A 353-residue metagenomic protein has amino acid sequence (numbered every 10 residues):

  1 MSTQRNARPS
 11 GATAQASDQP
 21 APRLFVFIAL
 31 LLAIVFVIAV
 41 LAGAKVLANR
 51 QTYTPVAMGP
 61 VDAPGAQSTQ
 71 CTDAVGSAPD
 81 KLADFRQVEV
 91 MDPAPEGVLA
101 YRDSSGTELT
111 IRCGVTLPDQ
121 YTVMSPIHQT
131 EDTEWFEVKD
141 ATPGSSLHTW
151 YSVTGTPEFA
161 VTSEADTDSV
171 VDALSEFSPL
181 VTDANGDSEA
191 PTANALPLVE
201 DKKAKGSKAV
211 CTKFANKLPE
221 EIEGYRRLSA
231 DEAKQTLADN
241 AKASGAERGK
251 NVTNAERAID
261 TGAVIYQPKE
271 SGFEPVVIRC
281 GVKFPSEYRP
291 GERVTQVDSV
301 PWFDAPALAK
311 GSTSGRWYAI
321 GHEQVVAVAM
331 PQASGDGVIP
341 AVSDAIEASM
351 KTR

Functional and structural regions predicted by a protein language model:
S2-P20, A57, G337, A348: Intrinsic disorder/low-complexity detector
S2-R5, T52, G321-V326: Polytopic transmembrane helical bundles with strong interfacial aromatic enrichment
N6-A14, P22-K45: Hydrophobic membrane-insertion alpha-helices, especially the h-region of bacterial N-terminal signal peptides
P9-S10, F25-L31, T54, P64-A74 (+4 more regions): N-proximal accessory regions
L30, C71, S77, K81-F85 (+4 more regions): Aromatic/pi-system hotspot detector in well-structured domains
V46-T110, V115-L117, T192-A215, P219-A233 (+1 more regions): Extracytoplasmic low-complexity, Pro/Thr/Ser/Ala/Gly-rich segments that lie immediately after a secretion/anchoring
S104, L109-R112, E223-V325: Structured core of small recognition/catalytic domains
T110-E189, G281-K283, R289-R353: Extracytosolic low-complexity repeat regions of secreted or lipid-anchored proteins
